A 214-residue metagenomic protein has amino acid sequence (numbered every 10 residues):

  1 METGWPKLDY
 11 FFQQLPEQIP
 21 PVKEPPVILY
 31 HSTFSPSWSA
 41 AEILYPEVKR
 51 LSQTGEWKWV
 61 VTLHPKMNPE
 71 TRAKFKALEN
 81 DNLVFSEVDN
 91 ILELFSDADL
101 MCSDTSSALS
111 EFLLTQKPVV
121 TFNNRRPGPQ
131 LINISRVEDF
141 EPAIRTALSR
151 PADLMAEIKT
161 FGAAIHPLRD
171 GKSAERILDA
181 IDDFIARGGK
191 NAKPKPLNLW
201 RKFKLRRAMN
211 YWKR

Functional and structural regions predicted by a protein language model:
E2-K74, I134, R169-E175: Conserved catalytic-core segment of nucleotide-activated headgroup transferases in glycan assembly
P6-F11, I91-L94, D139-A143: A short acidic, often aromatic-flanked loop/helix-cap motif at beta-alpha or helix-coil junctions that lines enzyme
G55, L78-D81, F112-Q116: Short, structured coil segments at secondary-structure junctions
W57, D81-V84, L131-I132: Short, conserved active-site loop motifs that form the nucleotide-linked donor/cofactor pocket
R72-E87: Nucleotide-activated donor-binding/catalytic signature segment of Leloir-type glycosyltransferases, i.e., the conserved
V88-L131: A donor-sugar binding/catalytic signature common to diverse glycosyltransferases and related nucleotide-sugar
P127-T146: Change "using UDP/GDP/dTDP sugars" to "using nucleotide sugars
P142, L148-R214: C-terminal amphipathic helix plus adjacent low-complexity, charged tail appended to glycosyltransferase catalytic
